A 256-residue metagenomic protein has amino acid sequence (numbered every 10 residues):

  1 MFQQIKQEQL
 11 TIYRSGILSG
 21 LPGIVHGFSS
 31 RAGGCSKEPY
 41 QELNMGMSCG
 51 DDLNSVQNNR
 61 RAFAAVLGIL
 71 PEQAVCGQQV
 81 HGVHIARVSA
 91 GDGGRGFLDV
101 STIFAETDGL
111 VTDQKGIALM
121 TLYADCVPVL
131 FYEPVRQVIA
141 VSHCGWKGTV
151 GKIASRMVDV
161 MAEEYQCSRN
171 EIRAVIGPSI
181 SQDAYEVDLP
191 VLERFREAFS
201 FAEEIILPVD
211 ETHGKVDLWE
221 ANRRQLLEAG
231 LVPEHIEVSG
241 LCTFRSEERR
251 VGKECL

Functional and structural regions predicted by a protein language model:
M1-E254: Active-site microenvironment for binding and transforming phosphate-containing groups
